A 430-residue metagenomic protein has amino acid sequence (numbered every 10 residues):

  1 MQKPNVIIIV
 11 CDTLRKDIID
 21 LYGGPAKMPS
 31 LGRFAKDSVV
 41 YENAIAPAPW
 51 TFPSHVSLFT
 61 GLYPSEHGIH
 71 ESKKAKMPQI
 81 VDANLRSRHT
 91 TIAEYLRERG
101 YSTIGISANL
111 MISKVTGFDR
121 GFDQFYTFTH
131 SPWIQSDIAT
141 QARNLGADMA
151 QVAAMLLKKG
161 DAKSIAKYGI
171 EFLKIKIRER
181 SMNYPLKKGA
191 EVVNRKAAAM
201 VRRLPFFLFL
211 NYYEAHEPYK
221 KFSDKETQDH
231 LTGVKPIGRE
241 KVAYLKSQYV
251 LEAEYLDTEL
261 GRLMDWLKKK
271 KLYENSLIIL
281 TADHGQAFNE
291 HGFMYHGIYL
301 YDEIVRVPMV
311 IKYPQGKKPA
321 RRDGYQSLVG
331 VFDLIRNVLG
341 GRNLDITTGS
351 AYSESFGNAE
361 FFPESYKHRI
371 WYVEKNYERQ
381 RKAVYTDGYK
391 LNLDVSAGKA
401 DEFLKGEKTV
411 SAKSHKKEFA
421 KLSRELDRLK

Functional and structural regions predicted by a protein language model:
M1-K430: Catalytic domains that recognize anionic headgroups
